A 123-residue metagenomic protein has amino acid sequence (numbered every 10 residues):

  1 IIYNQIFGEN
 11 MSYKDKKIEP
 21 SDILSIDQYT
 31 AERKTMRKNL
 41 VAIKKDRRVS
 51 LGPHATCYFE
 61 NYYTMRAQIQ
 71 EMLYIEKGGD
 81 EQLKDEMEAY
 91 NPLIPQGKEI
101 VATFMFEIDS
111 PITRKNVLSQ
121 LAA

Functional and structural regions predicted by a protein language model:
I1-N10: Short, Lys/Arg-enriched N-terminal segments with co-localized hydrophobic residues within the first ~10-30 amino acids
S12-E99, E107-A123: Long, contiguous binding/interaction regions
T103: Beta-strand-rich binding-surface signature of beta-sandwich/beta-barrel folds used to engage anionic ligands
